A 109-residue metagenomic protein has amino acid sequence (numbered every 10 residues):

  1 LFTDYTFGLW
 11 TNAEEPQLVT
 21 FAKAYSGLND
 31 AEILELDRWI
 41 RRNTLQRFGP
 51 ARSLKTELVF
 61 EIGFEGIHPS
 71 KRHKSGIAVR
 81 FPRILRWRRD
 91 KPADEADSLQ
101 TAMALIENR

Functional and structural regions predicted by a protein language model:
L1-R109: Classical nucleotidyltransferase
